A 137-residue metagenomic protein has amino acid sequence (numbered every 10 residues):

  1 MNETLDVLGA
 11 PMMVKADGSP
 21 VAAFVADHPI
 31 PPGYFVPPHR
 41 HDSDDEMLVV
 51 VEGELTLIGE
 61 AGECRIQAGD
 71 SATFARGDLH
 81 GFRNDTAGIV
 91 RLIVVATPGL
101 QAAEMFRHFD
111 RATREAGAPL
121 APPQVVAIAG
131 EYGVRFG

Functional and structural regions predicted by a protein language model:
N2-P38, D44-D45: A short glycine-rich, His/Asp/Glu-containing loop-to-beta-strand
V14, V25-D27, M47, E63 (+2 more regions): Conserved hydrophobic/aromatic beta-strand scaffold that supports enzyme active sites
G18-S19, A61-L79: Short acidic-glycine-tyrosine-enriched beta hairpin
V21, R76-A102: Ligand-binding loop in jelly-roll beta-barrel domains
D27-P31, R40-G59, V95-A96: Short, conserved beta-strand element in jelly-roll/cupin
Y34, L55, G81, A112: Hydrophobic small-molecule pocket/channel-lining residues, especially in calycin-type beta-barrels
M47, E54-T56, E63, L79 (+1 more regions): Structural motif
M105-G137: Acidic/histidine-enriched, glycine/proline-rich intrinsically disordered or flexible terminal extensions
